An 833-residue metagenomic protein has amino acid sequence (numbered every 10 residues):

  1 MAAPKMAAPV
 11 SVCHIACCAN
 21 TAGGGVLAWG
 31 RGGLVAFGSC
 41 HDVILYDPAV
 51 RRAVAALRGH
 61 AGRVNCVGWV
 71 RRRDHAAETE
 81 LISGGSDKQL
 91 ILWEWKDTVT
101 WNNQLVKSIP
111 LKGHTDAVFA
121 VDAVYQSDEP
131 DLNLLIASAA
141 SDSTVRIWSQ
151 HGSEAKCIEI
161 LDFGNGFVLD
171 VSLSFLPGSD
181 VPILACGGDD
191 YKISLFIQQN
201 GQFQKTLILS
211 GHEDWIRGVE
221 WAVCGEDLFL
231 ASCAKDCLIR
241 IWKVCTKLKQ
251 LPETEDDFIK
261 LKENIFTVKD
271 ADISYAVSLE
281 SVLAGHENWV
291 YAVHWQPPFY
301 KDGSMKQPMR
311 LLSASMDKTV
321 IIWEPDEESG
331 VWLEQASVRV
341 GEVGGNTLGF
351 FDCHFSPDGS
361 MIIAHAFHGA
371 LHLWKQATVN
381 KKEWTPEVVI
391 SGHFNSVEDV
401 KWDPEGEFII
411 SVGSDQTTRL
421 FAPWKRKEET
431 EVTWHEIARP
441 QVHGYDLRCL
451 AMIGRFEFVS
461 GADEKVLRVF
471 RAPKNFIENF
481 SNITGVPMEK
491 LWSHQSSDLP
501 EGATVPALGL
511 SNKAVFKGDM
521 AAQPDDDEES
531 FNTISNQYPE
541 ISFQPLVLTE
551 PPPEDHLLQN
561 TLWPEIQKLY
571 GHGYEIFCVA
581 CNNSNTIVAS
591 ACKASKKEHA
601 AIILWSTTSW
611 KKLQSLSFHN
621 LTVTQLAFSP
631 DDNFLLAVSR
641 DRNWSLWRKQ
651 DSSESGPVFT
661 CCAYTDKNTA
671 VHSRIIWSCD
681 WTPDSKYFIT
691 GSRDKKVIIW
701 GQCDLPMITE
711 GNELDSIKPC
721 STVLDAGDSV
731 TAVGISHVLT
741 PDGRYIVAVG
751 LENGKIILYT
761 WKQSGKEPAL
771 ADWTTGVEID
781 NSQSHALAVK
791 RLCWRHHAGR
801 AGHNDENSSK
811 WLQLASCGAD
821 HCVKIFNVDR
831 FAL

Functional and structural regions predicted by a protein language model:
V12-C18, R52-L57, K107-L111, C157-L161 (+10 more regions): A short beta-strand motif characteristic of beta-propeller blades
H14-H41, G571-T586, S590: Beta-strand-rich domains and repeat architectures in extracellular enzymes and scaffolds, especially beta-propellers
N20-A28, G62-R72, T115-D128, N165-L176 (+10 more regions): Canonical WD40 repeat/beta-propeller blade segments in eukaryotic WD-repeat proteins
G32-A36, A53-A55, D74-I82, S108-I109 (+17 more regions): Structural hallmark of WD40 beta-propellers
G38-C40, G84-D87, S138-S143, C186-D190 (+11 more regions): Conserved strand-to-loop turn within each blade of WD40 beta-propeller repeats
G38-R58, T98-W101, K596-A600: Beta-propeller domains
V43-D47, L90-W95, V121, V145-Q150 (+21 more regions): WD40-repeat beta-propellers
C237-R240, C245-Y291, M305-M309, T319 (+8 more regions): Terminal intrinsically disordered, low-complexity extensions flanking WD-repeat/beta-propeller proteins
